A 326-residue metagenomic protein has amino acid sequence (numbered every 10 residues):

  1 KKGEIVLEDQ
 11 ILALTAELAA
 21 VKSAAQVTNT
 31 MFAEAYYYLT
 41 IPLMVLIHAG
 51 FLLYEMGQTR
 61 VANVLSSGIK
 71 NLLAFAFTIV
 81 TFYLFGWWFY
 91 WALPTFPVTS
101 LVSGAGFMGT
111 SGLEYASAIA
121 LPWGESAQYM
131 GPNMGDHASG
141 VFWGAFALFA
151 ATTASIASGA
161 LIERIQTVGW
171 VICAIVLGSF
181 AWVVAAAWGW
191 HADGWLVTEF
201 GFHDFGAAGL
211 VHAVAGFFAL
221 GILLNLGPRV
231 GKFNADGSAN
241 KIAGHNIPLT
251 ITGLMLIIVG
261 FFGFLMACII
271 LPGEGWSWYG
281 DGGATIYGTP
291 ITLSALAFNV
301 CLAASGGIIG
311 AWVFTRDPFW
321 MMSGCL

Functional and structural regions predicted by a protein language model:
K1-I5: N-terminal amphipathic/basic-hydrophobic helices that include classical n-h-c signal peptides and signal-anchor
V6-L326: Hydrophobic alpha-helical transmembrane bundles of multi-pass membrane proteins
